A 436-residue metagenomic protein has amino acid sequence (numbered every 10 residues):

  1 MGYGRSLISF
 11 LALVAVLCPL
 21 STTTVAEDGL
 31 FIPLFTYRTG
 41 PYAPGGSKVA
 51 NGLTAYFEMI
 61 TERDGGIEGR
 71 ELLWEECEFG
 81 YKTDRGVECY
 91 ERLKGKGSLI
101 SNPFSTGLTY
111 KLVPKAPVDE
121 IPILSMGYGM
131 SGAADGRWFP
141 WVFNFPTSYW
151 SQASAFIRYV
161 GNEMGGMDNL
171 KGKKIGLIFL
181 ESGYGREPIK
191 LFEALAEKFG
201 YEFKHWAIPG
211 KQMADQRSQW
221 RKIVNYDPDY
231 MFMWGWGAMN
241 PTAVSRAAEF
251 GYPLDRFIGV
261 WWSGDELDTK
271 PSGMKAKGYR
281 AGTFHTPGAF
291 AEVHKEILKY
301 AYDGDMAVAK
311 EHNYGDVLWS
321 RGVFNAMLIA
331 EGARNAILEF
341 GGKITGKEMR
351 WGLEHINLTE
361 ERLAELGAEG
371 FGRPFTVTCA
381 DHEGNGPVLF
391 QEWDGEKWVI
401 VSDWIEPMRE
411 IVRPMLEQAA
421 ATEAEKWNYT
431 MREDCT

Functional and structural regions predicted by a protein language model:
S9-P19: Bacterial N-terminal signal peptides
G29-F31, P44-N51, R63-G136, F145 (+3 more regions): Beta-alpha junction/loop-to-helix N-cap segments that form part of ligand/metal-binding clefts
L30-T54, C77-D84, S105, I178-E187 (+1 more regions): Extracytoplasmic "Venus flytrap"
F79, I123-S125, G129-A134, K211 (+2 more regions): Venus flytrap/periplasmic-binding-protein-like
L93-T106, P122-G127, K174-F179, D227-G237 (+3 more regions): Periplasmic-binding protein-like
G132, P140-F250, G288-K295: Extracellular/periplasmic Venus flytrap/periplasmic-binding protein
A247-N325, W404-I411, D434: Extracellular/periplasmic periplasmic-binding protein-like sensory domains
A307-W319, A330-S402, P407: Segments of small-molecule ligand-sensing domains
